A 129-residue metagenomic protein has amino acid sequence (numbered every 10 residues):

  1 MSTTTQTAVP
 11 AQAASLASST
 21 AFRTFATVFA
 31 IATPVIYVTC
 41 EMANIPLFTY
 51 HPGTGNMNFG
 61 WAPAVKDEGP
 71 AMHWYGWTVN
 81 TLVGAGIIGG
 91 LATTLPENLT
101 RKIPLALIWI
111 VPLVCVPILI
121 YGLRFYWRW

Functional and structural regions predicted by a protein language model:
M1-A17: Low-complexity, intrinsically disordered extramembrane tails and loops of integral membrane proteins
A14, S18-F22, A64-W74, T100-I103: Membrane-interfacial loop-to-transmembrane-helix junctions in polytopic alpha-helical membrane proteins
A14-P34, A106-W109: Alpha-helical transmembrane segments and their helix-start/interface "positive-inside/aromatic belt" motifs in integral
T27-N44, V116: Hydrophobic alpha-helical membrane-insertion segments
T39-N56: Membrane-helix interface motif
H51-T93: Short alpha-helical packing/oligomerization segments
G90-V116: Cytoplasmic juxtamembrane regions at transmembrane-helix boundaries
P117-W129: Juxtamembrane boundary at the C-terminal end of a transmembrane helix
